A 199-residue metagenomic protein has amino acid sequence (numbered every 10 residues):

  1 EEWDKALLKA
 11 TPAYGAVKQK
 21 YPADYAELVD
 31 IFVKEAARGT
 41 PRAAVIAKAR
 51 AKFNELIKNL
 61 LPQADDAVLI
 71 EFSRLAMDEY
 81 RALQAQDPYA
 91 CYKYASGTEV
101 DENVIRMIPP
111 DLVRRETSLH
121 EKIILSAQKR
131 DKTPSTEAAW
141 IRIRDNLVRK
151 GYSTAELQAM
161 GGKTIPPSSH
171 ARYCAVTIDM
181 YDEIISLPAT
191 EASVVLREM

Functional and structural regions predicted by a protein language model:
E1-E99: N-terminal Sec/ER secretory leader and immediately downstream segment of secreted/extracellular precursors
L7, L69, V104, V148-R149 (+1 more regions): Low-complexity, compositionally biased segments
F32, A36, L60, A76 (+5 more regions): Generic structural signal for hydrophobic core residues of well-folded globular domains
A37-A43, R130-K132, S186-A189: Charged, low-complexity interaction regions
A51, E55, S118-K122, A175: Generic structural signal for well-ordered, non-membrane alpha-helices
R81-T164: Extended amphipathic alpha-helical interaction segments
T154-M199: A cross-kingdom marker for long, charged
